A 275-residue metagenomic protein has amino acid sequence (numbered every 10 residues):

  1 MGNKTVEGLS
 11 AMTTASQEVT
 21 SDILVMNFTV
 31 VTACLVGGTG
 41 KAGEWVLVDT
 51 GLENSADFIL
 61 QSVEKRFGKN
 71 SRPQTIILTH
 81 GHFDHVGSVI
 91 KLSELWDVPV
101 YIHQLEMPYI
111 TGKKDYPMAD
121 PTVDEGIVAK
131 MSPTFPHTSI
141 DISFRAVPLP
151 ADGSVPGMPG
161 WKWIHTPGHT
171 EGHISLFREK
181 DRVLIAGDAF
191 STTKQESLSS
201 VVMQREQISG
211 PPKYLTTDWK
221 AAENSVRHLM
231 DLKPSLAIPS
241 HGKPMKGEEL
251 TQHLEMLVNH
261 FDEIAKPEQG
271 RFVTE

Functional and structural regions predicted by a protein language model:
G2-E7, E106-I164, T216-T217, A221-K233: Metallo-beta-lactamase
L9-F67, S175-G187, T192: Conserved beta-strand hairpin/beta-sheet module of binuclear metal-dependent hydrolase folds, prominently
V46-V48, I77, V100, V183-I185 (+1 more regions): Residue-level marker for buried hydrophobic side chains located in beta-strands that build the well-ordered beta-sheet
E53-N54, K162-P167, E171-E249: Metallo-beta-lactamase
A56, K65-V147, M256-L257, E263-I264: Active-site HxH/HxHxD metal-binding segment of metal-dependent hydrolases
R66-S71, P156-P159, E179, D231-L232: Glycine-rich phosphate-binding loop signature in dinucleotide/nucleotide-binding domains
G242-E275: Binuclear metal-ion centers of metallo-dependent hydrolases, dominated by the metallo-beta-lactamase
